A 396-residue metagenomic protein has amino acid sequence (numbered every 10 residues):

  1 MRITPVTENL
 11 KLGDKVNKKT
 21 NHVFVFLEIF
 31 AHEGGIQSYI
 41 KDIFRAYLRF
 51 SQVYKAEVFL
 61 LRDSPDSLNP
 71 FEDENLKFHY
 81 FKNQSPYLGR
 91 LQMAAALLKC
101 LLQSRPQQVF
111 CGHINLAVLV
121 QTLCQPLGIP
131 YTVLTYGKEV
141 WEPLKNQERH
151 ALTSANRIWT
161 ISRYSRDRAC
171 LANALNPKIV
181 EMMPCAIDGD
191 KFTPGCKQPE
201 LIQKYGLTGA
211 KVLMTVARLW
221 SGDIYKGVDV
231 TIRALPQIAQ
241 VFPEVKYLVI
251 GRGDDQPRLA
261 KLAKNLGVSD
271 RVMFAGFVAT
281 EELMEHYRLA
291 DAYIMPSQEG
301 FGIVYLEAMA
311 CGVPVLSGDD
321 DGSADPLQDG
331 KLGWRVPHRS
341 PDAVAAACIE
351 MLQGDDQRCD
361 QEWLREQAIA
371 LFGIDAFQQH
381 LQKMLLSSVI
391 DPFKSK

Functional and structural regions predicted by a protein language model:
V23-V25, L207-K226, I232-L235: Conserved donor-binding/catalytic core segment of Leloir-type glycosyltransferases
C111-A117: Short His-centered aromatic/hydrophobic patch
L213, R271, R288-G300, V313: Acidic donor-binding loop of glycosyltransferase active sites
E244, Q357-L371: A short, well-ordered alpha-helix in the C-terminal region of glycosyltransferases
I250, P257-V278: Nucleotide-activated donor-binding/catalytic signature segment of Leloir-type glycosyltransferases, i.e., the conserved
F277-V278, E285-A290: Short alpha-helical donor nucleotide-sugar binding micro-motif in glycosyltransferases
P314-G318: Short hydrophobic beta-strand element within catalytic cores of glycosyltransferases and related nucleotide-activated
Q328-G330, W334-P341, E350-D356: Conserved acidic donor-binding segment of nucleotide-sugar-dependent glycosyltransferases
